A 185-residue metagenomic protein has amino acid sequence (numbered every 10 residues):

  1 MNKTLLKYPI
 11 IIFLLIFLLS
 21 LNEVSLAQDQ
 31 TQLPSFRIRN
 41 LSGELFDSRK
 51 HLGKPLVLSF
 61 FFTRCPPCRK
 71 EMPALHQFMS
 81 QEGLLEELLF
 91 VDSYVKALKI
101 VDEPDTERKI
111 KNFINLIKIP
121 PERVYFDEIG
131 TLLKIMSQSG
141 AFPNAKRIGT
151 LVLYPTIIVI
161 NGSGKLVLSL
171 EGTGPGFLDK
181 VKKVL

Functional and structural regions predicted by a protein language model:
M1-Y8: Positively charged n-region of N-terminal signal peptides that target proteins for export
P9-S20: Bacterial N-terminal signal peptides
V24-S48: N-terminal "domain-start" segment that seeds a small globular fold
L52-K54, I119-P121: Active-site acidic short loop of glycosyltransferases
V57-L58, L88, I157: Hydrophobic beta-strand anchors of alpha/beta hydrolase catalytic cores
F60-Q77: Conserved redox-active cysteine motifs that mediate thiol-disulfide chemistry, especially di-cysteine Cys-X(1-2)-Cys
M72-I119, Y125, T131-I135: Structural microenvironment flanking redox-active thiols in thiol-disulfide oxidoreductases
I119, D127-K182: Thiol/disulfide oxidoreductase modules built on the thioredoxin-like
